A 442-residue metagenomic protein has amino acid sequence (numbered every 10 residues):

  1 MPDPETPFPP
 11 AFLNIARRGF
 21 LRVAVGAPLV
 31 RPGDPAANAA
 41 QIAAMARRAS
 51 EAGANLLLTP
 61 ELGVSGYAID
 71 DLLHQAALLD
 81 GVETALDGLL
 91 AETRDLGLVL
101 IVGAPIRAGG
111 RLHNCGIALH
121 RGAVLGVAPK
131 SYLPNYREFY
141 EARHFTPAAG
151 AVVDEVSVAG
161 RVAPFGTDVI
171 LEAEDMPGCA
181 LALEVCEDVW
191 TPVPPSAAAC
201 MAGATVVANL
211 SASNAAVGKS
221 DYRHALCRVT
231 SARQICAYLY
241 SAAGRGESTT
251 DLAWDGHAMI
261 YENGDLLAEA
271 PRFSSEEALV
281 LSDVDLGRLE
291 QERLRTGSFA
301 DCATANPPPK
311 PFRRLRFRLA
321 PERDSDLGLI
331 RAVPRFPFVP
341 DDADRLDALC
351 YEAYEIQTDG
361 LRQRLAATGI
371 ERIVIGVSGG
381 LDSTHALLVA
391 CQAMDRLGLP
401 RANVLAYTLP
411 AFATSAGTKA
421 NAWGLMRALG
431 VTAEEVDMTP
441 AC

Functional and structural regions predicted by a protein language model:
M1-G376, L387-L388, Q392-N403, A428 (+1 more regions): Enzyme catalytic cores with a strong preference for nitrogen-chemistry domains
Q357, G380, P410: Conserved hydrophobic/aromatic pocket- or pore-lining residues that grip, position, or stack substrates in active sites
V377-A390, A416-N421: Short glycine/threonine-rich loop-to-helix capping motif typified by GTGT followed within a few residues by an Asp-Pro
L399-R401, Y407-C442: ATP-dependent adenylate-handling ligase core
